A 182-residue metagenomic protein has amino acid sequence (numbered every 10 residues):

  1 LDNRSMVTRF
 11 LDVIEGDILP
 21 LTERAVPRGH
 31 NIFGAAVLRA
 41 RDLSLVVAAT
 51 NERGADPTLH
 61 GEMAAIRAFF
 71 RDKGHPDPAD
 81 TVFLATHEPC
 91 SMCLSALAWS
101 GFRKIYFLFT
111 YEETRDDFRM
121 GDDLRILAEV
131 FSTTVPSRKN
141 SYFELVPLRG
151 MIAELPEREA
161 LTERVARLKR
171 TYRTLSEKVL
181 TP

Functional and structural regions predicted by a protein language model:
L1-A25, S100-P182: Zinc-dependent deaminase
R28-I32: Short, flexible loop/turn motifs enriched in small residues
F33-A40: Short beta-strand scaffold segments in enzyme catalytic cores
A36, V82-L84, Y106: Residues embedded in well-ordered beta-strands within globular domains across many folds
S44-G54: Short beta->alpha transition motifs characteristic of CBS
R53-A68: A short, polar/charged loop-to-alpha-helix boundary motif
P76-D80: Short helix-loop-beta connector
L84-K104: Local cysteine-cluster metal-coordination motifs and their immediate loop/turn environment, predominantly Fe-S cluster
